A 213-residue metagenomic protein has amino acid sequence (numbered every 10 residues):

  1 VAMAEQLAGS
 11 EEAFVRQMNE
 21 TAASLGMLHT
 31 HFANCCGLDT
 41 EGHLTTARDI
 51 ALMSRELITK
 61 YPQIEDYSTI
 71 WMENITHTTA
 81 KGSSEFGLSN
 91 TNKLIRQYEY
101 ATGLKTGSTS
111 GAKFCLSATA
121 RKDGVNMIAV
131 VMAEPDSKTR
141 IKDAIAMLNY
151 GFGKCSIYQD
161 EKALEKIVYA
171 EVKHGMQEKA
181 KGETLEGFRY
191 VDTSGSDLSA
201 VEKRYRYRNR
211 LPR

Functional and structural regions predicted by a protein language model:
V1-E5, H31-A33: Substrate-binding clefts and substrate-entry loops adjacent to catalytic sites of polymer-processing enzymes acting on
M3-A4, M18, A22, S54 (+1 more regions): Short alpha-helical scaffolding segments that buttress acidic/His motifs in well-ordered protein cores
A4-A8, L38-H43: Flexible, glycine/proline-enriched loop segments at strand-loop-helix junctions that form or flank small-ligand binding
E11-H31: Short, charged, amphipathic alpha-helices and their helix-cap/turn boundaries
Q17, C35, I70: Residue-level "edge-of-site" marker
T21, C35-D39: Short, glycine/charge-rich beta-strand/loop segments that flank catalytic centers and engage negatively charged groups
M27-H31, D39-R213: Domain-terminus/edge residues, biased toward the C-terminal soluble/receptor-binding domains of extracytoplasmic
